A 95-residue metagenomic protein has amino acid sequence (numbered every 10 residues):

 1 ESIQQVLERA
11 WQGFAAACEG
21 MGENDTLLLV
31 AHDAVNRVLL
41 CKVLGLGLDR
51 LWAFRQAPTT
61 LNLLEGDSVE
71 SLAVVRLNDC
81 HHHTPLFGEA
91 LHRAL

Functional and structural regions predicted by a protein language model:
E1-Q5: Short glycine/proline- and acidic residue-enriched helix-loop micro-motifs that form flexible lids or anion-recognition
L7, W11-E19: Generic structural signal for well-ordered alpha-helical scaffold segments
W11, D33-A34, P58: Alpha-helix N-cap/helix-start capping motif
A15, R37-V38: Alpha-helical elements of the RecA-like P-loop NTPase motor core of helicases
C18, L40-C41: A short local structural element in Rossmann-fold oxidoreductases
E23-A34: Generic beta-sheet signal
E23-D25, C41-L95: Acidic, low-complexity terminal tails and accessory targeting/binding regions of phosphate-metabolizing enzymes
D33-R37, A73: GST superfamily/GST-like fold recognition
